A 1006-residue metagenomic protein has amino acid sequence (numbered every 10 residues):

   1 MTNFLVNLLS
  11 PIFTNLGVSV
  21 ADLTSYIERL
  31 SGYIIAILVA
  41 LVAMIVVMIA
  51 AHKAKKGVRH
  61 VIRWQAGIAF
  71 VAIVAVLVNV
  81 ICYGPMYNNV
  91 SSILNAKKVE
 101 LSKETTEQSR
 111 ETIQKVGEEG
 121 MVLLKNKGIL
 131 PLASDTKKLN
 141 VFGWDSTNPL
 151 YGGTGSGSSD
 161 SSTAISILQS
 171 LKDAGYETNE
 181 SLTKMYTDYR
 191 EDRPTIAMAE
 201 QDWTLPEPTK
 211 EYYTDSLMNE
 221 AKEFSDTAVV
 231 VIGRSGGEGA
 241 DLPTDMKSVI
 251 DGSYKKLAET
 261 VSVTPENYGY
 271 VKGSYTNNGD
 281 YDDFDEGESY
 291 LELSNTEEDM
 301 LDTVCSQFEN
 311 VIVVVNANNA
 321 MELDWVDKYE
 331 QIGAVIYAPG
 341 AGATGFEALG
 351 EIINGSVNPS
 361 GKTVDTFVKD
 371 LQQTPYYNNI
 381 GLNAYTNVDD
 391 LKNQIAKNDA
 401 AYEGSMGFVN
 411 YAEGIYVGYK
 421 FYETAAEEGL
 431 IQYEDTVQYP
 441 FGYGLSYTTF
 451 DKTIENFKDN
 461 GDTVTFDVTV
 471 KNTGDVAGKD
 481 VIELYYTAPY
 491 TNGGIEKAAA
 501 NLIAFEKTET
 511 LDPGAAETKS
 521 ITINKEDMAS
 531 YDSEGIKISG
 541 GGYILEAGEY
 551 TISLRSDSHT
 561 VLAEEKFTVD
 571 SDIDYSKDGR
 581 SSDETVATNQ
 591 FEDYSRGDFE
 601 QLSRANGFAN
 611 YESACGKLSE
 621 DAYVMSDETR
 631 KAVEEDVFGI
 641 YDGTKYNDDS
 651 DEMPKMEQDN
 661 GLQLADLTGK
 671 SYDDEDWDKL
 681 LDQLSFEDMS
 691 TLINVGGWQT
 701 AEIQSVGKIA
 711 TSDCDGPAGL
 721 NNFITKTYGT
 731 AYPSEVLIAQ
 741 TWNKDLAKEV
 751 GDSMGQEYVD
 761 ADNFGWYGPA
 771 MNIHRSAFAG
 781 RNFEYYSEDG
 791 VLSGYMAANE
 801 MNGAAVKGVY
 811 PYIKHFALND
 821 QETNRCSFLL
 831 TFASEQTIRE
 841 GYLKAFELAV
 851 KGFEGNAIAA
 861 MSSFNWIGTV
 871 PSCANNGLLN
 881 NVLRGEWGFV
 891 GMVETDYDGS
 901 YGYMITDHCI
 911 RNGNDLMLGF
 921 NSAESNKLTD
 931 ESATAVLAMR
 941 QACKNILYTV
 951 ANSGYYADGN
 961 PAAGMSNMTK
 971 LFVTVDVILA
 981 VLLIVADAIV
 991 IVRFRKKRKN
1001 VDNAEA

Functional and structural regions predicted by a protein language model:
M1-G535, S539, Y543-S558, S582-A1006: Glycoside hydrolase catalytic-domain context in secreted enzymes
T560-S582: Short beta-strand elements
